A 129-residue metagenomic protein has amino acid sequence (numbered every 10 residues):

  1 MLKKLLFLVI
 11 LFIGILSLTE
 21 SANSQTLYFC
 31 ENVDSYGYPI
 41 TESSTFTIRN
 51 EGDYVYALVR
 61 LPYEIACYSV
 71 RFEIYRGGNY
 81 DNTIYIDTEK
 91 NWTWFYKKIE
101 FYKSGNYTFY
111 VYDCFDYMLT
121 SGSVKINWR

Functional and structural regions predicted by a protein language model:
L5-L18: Sec-dependent N-terminal signal peptides
S21-D53, R129: Short, compositionally biased P/S/T/A/G/V-rich stretches that sit at domain boundaries
G52, C67, S104-N106: Extracellular Ig-like/FN3 beta-sandwich strand-entry sites
Y56-P62: Short edge beta-strand/loop segments characteristic of extracellular beta-sandwich folds
E89-Y96: Aromatic sugar-binding surface patches on proteins that engage polysaccharides or sugar-phosphate polymers
K98-S104: Surface-exposed, short loops/turns at beta-strand junctions within beta-sandwich domains
S104-F115: Short, aromatic- and glycine-rich surface loops/edge beta-strands on solvent-exposed regions
L119-I126: Edge beta-strands of extracellular beta-sandwich domains
